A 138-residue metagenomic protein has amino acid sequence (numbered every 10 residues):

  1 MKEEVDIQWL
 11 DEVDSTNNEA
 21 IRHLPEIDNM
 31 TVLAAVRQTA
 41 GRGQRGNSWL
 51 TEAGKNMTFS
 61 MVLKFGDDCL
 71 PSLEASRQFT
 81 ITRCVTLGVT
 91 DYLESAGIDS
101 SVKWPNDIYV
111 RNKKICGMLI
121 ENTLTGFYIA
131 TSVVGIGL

Functional and structural regions predicted by a protein language model:
M1-S95, C116: N-terminal lobe of the biotin/lipoate ligase/transferase fold
N29, A34, S100, Y128-A130: A generic hydrophobic-helix recognition signal that picks specific residues within alpha-helical hydrophobic
A34-V36, S60-V62, K103, L119-E121 (+1 more regions): Short beta-strand segments
R37-R42, L50, K103, I108 (+2 more regions): Short glycine- and Lys/Arg-enriched binding-loop motifs that mark or flank ligand-binding interfaces
T51-F59, V110, T125, A130: Alpha-helix termini
V85-F127, G137: Acidic (Asp/Glu) carboxylate-rich active-site/surface patches
